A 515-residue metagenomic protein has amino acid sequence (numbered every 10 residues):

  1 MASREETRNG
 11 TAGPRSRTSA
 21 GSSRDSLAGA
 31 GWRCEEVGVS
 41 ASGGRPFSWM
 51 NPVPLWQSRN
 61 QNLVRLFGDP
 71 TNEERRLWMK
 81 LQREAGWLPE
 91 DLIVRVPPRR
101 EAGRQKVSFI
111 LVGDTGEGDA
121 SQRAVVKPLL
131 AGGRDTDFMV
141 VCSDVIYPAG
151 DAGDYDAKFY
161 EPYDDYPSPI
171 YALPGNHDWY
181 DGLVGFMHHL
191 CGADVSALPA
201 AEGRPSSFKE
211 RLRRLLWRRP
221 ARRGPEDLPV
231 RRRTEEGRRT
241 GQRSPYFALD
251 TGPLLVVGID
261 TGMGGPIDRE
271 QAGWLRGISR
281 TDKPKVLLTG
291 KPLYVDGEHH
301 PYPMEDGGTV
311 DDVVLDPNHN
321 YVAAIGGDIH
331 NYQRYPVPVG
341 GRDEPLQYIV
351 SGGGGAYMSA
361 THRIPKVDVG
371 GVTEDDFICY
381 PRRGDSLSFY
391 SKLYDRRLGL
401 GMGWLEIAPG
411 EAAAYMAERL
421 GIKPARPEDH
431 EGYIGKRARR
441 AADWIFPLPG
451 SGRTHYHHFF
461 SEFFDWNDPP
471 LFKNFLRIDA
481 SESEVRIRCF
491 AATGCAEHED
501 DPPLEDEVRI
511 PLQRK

Functional and structural regions predicted by a protein language model:
M1-F138, D156-L173, Y180-F247, D282 (+3 more regions): Acidic, histidine-bearing metal-coordination/catalytic regions of metal-dependent phosphoesterases
L111-G113, D137-D144, P148, S168-N176 (+4 more regions): Active-site neighborhood of phospho(di)ester-bond hydrolases with catalytic His/Asp-centered motifs
G118-A120, Y147-G150, H177-V184, G264-I267 (+3 more regions): Active-site environment of divalent metal-dependent phosphoester hydrolases
Y163-P167, L315-N318, G340-D343: Short, conserved loop/helix-junction motifs that constitute active-site signature segments in enzyme catalytic cores
V184-G192, G297-G307, R363: Short, flexible/disordered intra-domain loops and linkers
F247-T251, Q333-G341: Short acidic-hydrophobic surface loop/beta-edge motif
M263-G273, G277-A323, I422-A425, I434-F459: Active-site-proximal segments of metal-dependent phosphoesterases and phosphodiesterases across multiple
E344-S359: Catalytic Cys-His active-site segments of thiol-dependent hydrolases/isopeptidases
